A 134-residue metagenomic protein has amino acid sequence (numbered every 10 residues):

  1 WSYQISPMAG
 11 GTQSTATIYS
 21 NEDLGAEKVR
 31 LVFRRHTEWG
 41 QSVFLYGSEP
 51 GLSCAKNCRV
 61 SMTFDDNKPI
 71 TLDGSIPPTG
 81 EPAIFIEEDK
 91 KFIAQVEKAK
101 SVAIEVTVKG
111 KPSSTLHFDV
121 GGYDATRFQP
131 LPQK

Functional and structural regions predicted by a protein language model:
W1-K134: A generic "folded-domain core" signal
